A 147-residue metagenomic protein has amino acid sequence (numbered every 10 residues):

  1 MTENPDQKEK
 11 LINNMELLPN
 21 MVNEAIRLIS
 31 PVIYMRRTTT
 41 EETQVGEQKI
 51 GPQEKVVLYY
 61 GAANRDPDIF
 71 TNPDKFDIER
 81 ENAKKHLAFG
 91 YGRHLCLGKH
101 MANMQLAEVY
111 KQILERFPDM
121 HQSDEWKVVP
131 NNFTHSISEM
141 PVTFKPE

Functional and structural regions predicted by a protein language model:
M1-E147: Cytochrome P450
